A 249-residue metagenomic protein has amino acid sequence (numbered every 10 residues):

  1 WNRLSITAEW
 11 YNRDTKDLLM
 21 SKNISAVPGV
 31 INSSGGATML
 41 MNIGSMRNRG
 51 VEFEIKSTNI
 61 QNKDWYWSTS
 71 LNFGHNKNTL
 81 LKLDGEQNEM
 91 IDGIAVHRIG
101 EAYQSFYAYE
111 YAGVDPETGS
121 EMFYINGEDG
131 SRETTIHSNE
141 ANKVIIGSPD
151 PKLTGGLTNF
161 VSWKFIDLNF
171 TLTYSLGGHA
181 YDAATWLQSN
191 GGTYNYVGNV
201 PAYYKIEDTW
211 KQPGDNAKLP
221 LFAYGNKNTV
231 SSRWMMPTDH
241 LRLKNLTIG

Functional and structural regions predicted by a protein language model:
L4-N12, V51-N59, W67-H75, G155-V161 (+2 more regions): Membrane-embedded beta-strands that build the outer-membrane beta-barrel scaffold
Y11-I43, S70, N78-D150, D167-P237: Surface-exposed, extracytoplasmic segments of Gram-negative outer-membrane nutrient-acquisition systems
M39-I55: Extended, compositionally biased low-complexity polar/Lys-Gly-rich tracts and adjacent boundary/linker regions are
R47-V51, W65, P151-G155, D239-K244: Residues that define the transmembrane beta-barrel architecture of outer-membrane proteins
Q61-K63, R98-E101, G113, T158-S162: A general structural signal for short secondary-structure junctions and capping/turn motifs
K63-W65, V161, D208, S232: Short, low-complexity intrinsically disordered segments
